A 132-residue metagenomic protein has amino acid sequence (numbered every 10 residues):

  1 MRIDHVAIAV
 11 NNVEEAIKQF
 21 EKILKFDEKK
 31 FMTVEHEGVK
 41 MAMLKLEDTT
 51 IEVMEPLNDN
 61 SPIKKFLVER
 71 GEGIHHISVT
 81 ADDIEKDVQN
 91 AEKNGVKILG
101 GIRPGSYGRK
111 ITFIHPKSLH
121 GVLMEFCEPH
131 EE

Functional and structural regions predicted by a protein language model:
M1-I17, E72-A81, H130-E132: N-terminal beta-strand motif that seeds the catalytic metal site of vicinal oxygen chelate
R2, K40, T49, G73 (+1 more regions): Residues that flank catalytic or metal-binding motifs in active/ligand-binding sites
E14-H36, R70, E85-L99, P104: Extended intrinsically disordered, low-complexity coil regions enriched in Ser, Thr, Gly, Ala and often Pro
A16, L24-D27, T50-I51, D59-P62 (+1 more regions): Short loop/beta submotifs within extracellular cysteine-rich repeat domains
E28, V34, E52-K65, I98 (+1 more regions): Intrinsic, low-complexity N-terminal interaction/targeting segments
V34-T50: C-terminal "cap" of GNAT-fold acetyltransferases
A42-K45, V79, E85-E132: Vicinal oxygen chelate
P56-I63, E69-H76, A81, E85-K86 (+2 more regions): Charged surface patches that recognize polyanionic ligands
